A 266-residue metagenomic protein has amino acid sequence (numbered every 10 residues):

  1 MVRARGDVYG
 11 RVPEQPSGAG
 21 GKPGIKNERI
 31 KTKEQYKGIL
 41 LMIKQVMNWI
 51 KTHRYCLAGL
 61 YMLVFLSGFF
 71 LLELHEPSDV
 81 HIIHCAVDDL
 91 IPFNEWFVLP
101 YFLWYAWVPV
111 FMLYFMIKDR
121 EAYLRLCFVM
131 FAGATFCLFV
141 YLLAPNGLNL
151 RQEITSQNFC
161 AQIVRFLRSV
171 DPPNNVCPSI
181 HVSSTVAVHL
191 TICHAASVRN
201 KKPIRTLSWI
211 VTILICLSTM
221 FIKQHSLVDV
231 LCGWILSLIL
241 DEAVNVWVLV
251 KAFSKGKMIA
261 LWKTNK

Functional and structural regions predicted by a protein language model:
Y36-P109, T155-C160, V164, K266: N-terminal transmembrane-helix/juxtamembrane module of multi-pass inner/ER membrane proteins
L66-S67, A134-L142, I210-M220: Aromatic-anchored segments of alpha-helical transmembrane domains
L74-V87, M116-P203, K251-T264: Membrane-interface loops
P100-W107, S183-S184, L231-I235: Membrane-embedded alpha-helical segments of multi-pass membrane proteins, especially the transmembrane helices
W107-F111, A187-T191, V211-S218: Hydrophobic, membrane-inserted alpha-helices
P173-V176, L214-L240: Interfacial helix-loop-helix junctions of multi-pass membrane proteins
N200-I213: Short hydrophobic alpha-helices at membrane interfaces in multi-pass membrane enzymes
C232-K266: C-terminal membrane module of polytopic membrane proteins
